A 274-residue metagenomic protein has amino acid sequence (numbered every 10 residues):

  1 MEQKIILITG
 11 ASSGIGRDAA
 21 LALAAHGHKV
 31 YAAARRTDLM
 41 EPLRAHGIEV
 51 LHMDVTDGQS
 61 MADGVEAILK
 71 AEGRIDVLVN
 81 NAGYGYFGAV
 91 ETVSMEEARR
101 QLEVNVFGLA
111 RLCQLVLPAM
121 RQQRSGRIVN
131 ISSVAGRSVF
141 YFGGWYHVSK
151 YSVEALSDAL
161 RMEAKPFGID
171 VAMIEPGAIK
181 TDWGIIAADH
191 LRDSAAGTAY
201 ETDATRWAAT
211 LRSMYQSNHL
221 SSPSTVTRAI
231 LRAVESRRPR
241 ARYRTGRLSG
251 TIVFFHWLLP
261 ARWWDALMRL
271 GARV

Functional and structural regions predicted by a protein language model:
S12-S13: Conserved glycine-rich cofactor-binding loop
M53-D63, M95: The beta1-alpha1 cofactor-binding region of Rossmann-like NAD(H)/NADP(H)-dependent oxidoreductases
A67-L78, Y86: A glycine-rich helix->loop->beta "capping" turn within Rossmann-like NAD(P)(H)-dependent oxidoreductase domains
A89-V90, E97-R99: Substrate-binding pocket helix/loop in short-chain dehydrogenase/reductase
C113, S149-S152: Active-site helix of classical SDR
S133: Residue(s) in the substrate-gating loop at a strand-loop-helix junction that position the organic substrate next
P166-Y215: C-terminal beta-strand-loop-alpha-helix "lid" module of Rossmann-like NAD(P)-dependent dehydrogenases
